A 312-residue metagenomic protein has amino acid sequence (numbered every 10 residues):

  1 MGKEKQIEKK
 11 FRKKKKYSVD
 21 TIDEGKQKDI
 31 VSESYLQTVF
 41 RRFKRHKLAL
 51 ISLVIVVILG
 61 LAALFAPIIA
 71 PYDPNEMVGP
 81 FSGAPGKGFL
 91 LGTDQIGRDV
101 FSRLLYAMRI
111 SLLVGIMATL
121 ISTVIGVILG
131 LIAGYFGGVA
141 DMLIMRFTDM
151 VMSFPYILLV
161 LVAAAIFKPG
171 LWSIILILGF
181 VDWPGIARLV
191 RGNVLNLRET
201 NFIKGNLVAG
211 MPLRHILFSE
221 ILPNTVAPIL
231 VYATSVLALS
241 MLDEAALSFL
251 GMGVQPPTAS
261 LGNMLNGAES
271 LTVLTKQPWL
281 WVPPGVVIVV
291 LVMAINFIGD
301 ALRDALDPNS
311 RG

Functional and structural regions predicted by a protein language model:
M1-V127, G138-V139, S240, G253 (+3 more regions): Gly/Trp-centered helix-boundary motif
H46-A49, A63, M142, D149-Y156 (+8 more regions): Membrane-embedded alpha-helical bundles that form the substrate/pore pathway in multi-pass transport systems
A63-P67, V160, A164, L217 (+1 more regions): Structural signal for membrane-spanning alpha-helices in multi-pass inner-membrane proteins, emphasizing helix cores
A66-P74, G134-G138, A163-P169, V181 (+3 more regions): Short helix-capping/hinge motifs at transmembrane helix termini and TM-loop junctions
L90, D94, V100, I121-G126 (+2 more regions): Generic hydrophobic transmembrane alpha-helix motif, especially the helices
R98-L113, M117, G137-M145, E199 (+1 more regions): Amphipathic cytosolic juxtamembrane alpha-helices at the membrane-cytosol interface of multi-pass membrane transporters
L129-A133, A163, V190, I203 (+3 more regions): Hydrophobic alpha-helical interface/terminus motif in multipass membrane transporters
A163-I166, L178, N193-V194, D243-V287: Glycine-rich helix-loop "coupling/hinge" segments at transmembrane-helix boundaries in multipass transporters
